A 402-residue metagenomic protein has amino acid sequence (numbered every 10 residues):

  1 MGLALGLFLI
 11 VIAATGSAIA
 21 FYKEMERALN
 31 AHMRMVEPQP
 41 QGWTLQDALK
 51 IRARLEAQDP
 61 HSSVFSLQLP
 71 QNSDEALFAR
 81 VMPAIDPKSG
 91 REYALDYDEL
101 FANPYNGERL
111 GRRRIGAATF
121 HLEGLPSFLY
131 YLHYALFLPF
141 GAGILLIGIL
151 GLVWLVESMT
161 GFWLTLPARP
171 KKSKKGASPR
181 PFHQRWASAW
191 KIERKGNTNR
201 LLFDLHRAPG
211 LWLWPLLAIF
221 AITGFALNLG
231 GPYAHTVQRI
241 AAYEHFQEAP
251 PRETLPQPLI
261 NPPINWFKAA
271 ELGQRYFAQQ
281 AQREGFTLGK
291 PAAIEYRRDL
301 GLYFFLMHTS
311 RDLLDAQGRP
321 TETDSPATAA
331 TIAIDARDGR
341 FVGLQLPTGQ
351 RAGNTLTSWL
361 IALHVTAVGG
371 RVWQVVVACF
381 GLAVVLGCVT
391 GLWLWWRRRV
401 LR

Functional and structural regions predicted by a protein language model:
M1-R402: Conserved histidines in hydrophobic membrane contexts and catalytic metal-binding motifs
